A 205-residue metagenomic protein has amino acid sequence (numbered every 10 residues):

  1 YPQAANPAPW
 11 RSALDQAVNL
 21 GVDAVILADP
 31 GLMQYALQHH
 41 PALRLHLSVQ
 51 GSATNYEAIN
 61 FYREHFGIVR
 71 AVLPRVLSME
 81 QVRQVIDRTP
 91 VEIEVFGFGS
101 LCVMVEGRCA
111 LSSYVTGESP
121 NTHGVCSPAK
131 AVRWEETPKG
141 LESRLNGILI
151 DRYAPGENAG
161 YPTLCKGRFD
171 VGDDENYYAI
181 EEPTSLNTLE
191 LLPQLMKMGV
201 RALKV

Functional and structural regions predicted by a protein language model:
Y1-A53, V72, V76, E80-A202: Active-site pocket-lining/capping segments in soluble small-molecule metabolic enzymes
N55-A58: Conserved nucleotide-cofactor-binding alpha/beta core module
G67-I68: As written
V205: Extended, alpha-helix-rich binding/interface surfaces that flank or overlap catalytic cores and mediate recognition
